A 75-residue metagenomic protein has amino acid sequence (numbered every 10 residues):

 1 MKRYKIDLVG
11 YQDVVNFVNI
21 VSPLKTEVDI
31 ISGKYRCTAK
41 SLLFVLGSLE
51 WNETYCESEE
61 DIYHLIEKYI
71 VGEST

Functional and structural regions predicted by a protein language model:
M1-L8: Short glycine-/aliphatic-rich beta-strand segments at the starts of folded cytosolic domains
Y4, T26-V28, T54: Conserved beta-strand core positions
D7, I31-S32: A generic secondary-structure micro-motif detector that highlights 1-2 residue hydrophobic/ambivalent hotspots embedded
Y11-E27, Y35-W51: Amphipathic alpha-helical interaction surfaces in cytosolic regulatory modules
G33-Y35, D61: Short, ordered loop/turn segments at secondary-structure junctions
S48-T75: C-terminal structural segments of small proteins and small subunits
